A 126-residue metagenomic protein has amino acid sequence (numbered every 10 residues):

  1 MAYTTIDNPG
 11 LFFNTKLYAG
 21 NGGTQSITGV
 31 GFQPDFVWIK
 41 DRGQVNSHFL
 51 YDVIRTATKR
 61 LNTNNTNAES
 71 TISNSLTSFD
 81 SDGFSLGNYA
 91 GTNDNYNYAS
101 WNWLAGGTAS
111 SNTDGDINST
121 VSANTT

Functional and structural regions predicted by a protein language model:
M1-T126: Surface-exposed molecular-recognition determinants
